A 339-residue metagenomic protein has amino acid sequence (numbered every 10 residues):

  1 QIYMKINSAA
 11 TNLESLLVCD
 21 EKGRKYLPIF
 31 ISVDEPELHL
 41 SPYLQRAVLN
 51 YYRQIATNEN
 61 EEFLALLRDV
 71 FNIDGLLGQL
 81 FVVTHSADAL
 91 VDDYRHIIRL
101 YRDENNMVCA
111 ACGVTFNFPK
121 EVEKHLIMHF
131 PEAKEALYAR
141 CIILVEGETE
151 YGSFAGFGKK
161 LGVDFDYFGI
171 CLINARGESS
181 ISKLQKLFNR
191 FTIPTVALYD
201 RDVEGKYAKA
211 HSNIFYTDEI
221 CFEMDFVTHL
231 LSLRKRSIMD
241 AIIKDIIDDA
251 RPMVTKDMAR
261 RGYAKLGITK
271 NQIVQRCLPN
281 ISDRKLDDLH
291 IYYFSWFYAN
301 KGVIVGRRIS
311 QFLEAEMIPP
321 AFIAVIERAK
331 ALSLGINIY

Functional and structural regions predicted by a protein language model:
Q1-E132, G335: Switch/communication elements of ASCE P-loop NTPase nucleotide-binding domains
H129-L144, E148-Y339: Acidic, Mg2+-coordinating catalytic modules of nucleic-acid enzymes
